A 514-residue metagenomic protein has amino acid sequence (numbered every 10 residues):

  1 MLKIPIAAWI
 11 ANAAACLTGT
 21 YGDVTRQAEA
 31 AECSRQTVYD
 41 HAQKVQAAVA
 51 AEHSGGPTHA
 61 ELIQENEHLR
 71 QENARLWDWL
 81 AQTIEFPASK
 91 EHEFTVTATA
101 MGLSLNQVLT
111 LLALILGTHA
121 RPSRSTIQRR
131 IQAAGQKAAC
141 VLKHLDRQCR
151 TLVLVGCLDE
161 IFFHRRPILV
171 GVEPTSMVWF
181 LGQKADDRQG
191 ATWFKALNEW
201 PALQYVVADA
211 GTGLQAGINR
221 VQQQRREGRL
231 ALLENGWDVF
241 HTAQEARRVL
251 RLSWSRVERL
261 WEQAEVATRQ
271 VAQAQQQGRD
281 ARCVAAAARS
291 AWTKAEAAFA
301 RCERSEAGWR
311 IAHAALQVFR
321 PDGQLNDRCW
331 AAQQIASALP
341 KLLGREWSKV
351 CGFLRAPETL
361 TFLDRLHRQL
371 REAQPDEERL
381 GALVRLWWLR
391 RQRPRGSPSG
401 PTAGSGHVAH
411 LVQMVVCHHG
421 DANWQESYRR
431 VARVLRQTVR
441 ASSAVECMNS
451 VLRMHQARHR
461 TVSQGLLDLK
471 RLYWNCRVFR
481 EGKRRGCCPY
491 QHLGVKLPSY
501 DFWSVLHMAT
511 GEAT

Functional and structural regions predicted by a protein language model:
L2-G22, E85-L103: Short, amphipathic alpha-helical "recognition" segments used to contact nucleic acids or chromatin
N12, Q27-A28, V38-H41, T95 (+10 more regions): Mobile genetic element proteins and their domesticated derivatives, centered on retroelements and DNA transposons
D23-E32, V108, L112: Short alpha-helical "recognition helix" segments of helix-turn-helix
S34, A51, G55-R75, W79: Heptad-repeat coiled-coil/leucine-zipper oligomerization helices
Y39-T58, R129-C140: Short, solvent-exposed alpha-helical "recognition" segments
H68-Q107, L114-R225, V249-R256, L260 (+4 more regions): RNase H-like nuclease fold core
Q189-V266, W330-V462: RNase H-like DDE/DDD metal-dependent nuclease/strand-transfer catalytic core used by mobile genetic elements
E303-A314, L380-L389, R395, S399-G400 (+6 more regions): C-terminal domain-tail junction helix/linker
